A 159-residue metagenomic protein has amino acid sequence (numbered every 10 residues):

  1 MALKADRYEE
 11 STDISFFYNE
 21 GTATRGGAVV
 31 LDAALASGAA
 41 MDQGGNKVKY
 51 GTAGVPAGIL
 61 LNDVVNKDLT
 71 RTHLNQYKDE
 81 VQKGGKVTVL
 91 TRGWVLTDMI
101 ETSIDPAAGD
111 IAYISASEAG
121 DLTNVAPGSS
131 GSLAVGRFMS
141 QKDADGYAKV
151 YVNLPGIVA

Functional and structural regions predicted by a protein language model:
M1-A159: Surface-exposed, low-hydrophobicity beta-strand/loop segments enriched in small/polar/acidic residues
